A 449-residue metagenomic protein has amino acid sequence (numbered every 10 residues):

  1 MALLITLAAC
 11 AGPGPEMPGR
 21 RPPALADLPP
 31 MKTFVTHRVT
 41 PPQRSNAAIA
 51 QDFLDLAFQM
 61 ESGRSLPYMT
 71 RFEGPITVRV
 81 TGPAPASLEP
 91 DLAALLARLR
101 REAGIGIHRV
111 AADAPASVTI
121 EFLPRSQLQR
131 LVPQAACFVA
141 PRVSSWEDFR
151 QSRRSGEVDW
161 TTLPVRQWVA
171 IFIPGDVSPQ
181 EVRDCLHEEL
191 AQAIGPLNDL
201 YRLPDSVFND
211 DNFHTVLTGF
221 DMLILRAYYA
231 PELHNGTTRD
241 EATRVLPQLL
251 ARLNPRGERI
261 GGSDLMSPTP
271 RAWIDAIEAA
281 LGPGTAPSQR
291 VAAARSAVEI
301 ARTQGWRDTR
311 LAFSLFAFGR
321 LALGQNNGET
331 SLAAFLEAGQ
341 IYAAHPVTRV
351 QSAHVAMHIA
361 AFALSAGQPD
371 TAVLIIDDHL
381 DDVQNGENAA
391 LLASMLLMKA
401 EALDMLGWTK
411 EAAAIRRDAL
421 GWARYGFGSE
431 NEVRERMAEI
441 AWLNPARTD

Functional and structural regions predicted by a protein language model:
T6-A9: C-terminal motif of bacterial Sec signal peptides marking the signal peptidase cleavage site
A11-T77: Disordered inhibitory propeptide/activation segment of secreted metzincin zinc metalloprotease zymogens, centered on
G12-G19, S62-G63, S144-E181, D199-T309 (+3 more regions): Metalloprotease/metallohydrolase-associated module, dominated by Zn2+-dependent proteases
E89-A193, L197-L203, A312: Metzincin-family zinc-dependent endopeptidase catalytic domain
T269, G282-V298, Q325-E337, A366-D378 (+1 more regions): Helix-turn-helix repeat elements of alpha-solenoid scaffolds
W306, P346-V347, E387, F427: Structural signature of alpha-solenoid helical repeat scaffolds
F335-G339, L374-D381, D404-F427: TPR/TPR-like (Sel1-like) alpha-helical repeat modules
